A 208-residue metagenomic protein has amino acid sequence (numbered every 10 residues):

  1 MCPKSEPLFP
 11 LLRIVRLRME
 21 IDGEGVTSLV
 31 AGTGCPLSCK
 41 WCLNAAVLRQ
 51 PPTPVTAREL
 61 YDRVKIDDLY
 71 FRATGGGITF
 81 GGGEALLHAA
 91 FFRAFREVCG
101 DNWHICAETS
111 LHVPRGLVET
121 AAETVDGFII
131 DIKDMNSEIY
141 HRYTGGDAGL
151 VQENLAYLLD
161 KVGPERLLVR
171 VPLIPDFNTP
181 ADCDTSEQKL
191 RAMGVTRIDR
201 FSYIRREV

Functional and structural regions predicted by a protein language model:
M1-R49, I66-R72: N-terminal [4Fe-4S]-dependent radical SAM core
I14, G32-T33, A45, A57 (+3 more regions): Fold-independent oxyanion-binding glycine-rich loops and adjacent beta-strand/coil segments at enzyme active sites
P51, V55: A glycine-rich, hydrophobic loop/mini-helix early in the fold
K65-G77, G81-R206: Conserved AdoMet/S-adenosylmethionine-binding subsite of the radical SAM
